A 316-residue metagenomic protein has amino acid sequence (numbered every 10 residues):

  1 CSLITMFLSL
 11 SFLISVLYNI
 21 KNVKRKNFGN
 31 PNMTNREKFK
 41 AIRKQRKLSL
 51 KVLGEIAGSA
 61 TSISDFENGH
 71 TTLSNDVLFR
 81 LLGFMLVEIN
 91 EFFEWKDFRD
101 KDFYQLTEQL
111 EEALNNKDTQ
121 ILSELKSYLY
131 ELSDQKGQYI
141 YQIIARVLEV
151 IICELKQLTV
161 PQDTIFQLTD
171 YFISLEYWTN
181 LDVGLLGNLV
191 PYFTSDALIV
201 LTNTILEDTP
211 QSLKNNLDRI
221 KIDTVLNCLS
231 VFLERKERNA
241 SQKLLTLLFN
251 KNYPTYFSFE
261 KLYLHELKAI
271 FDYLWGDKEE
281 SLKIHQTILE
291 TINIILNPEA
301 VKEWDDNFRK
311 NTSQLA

Functional and structural regions predicted by a protein language model:
I20-Q45: A short, Lys/Arg-rich alpha-helix, primarily the initiator
K47-S64: Short alpha-helical DNA-recognition segment
D76-E91: DNA major-groove recognition helix of helix-turn-helix/homeodomain DNA-binding modules
E88-D163, T169: Charged, helix-prone or intrinsically disordered regulatory segments positioned adjacent to compact structured domains
E108, I144-I151, G184, N188 (+4 more regions): "A position-specific structural signal for the A-helix of alpha-solenoid helical repeats
I121-L125, P161, L198-I199, R238-Q242 (+1 more regions): Solenoid-repeat scaffolds in large eukaryotic assemblies
S127-E131, T169-I173, L206-Q211, T246-P254 (+1 more regions): Amphipathic alpha-helical segments of tetratricopeptide repeats
S133-E234: Mid-protein regulatory/catalytic core that forms ligand/cofactor-binding pockets and protein-protein interaction
